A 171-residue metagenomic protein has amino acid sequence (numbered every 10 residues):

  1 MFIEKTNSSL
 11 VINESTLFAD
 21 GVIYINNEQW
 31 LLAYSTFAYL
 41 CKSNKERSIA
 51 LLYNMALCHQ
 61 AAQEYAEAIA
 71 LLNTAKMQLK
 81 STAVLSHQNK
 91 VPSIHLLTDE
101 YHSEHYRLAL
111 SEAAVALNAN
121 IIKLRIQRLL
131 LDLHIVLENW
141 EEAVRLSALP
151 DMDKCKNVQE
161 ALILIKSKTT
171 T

Functional and structural regions predicted by a protein language model:
V11-S43, L129: Alpha-helical segment of the N-proximal tetratricopeptide repeat
I12-N13, R47, V115-N118, I122: Structural signature of alpha-solenoid helical repeat junctions
S15, A19, N54, I122-D132 (+2 more regions): "A position-specific structural signal for the A-helix of alpha-solenoid helical repeats
N44-K45, Q78-S86, D153-N157: Alpha-helical junction/boundary sensor with strong preference for TPR arrays
